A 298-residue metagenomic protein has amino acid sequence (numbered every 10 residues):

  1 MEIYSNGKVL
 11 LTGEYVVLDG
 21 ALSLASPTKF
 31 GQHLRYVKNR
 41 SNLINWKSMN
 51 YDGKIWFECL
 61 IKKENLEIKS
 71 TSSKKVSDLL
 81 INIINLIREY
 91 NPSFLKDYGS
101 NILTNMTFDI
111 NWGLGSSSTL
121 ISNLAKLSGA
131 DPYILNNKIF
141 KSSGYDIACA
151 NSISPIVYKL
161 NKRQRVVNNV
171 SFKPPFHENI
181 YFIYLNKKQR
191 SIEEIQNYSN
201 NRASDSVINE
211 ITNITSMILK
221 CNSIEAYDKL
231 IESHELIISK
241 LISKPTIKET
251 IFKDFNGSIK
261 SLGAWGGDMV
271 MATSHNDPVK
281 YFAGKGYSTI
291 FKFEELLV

Functional and structural regions predicted by a protein language model:
I3-N6, L10, V17, S26 (+5 more regions): C-terminal nucleotide
T28, L114-S116, S152: Short glycine/proline-enriched turns and hinge-like loops at secondary-structure junctions
M106-I110: Acidic, glycine-rich active-site loops and adjacent beta-strand->loop/helix elements that engage anionic groups
N111-Y133: DPxDG-like acidic metal-binding loop motif
